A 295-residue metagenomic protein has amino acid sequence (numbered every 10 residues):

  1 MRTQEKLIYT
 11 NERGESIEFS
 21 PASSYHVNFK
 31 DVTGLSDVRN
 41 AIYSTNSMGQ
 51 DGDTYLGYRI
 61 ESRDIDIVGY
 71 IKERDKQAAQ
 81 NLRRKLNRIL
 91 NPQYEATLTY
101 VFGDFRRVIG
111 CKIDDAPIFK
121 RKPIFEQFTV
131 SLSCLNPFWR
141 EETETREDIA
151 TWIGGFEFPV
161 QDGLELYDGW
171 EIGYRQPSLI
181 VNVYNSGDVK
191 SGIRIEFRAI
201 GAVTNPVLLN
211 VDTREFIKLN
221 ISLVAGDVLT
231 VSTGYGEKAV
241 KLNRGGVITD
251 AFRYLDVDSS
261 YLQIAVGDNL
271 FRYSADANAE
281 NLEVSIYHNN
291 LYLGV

Functional and structural regions predicted by a protein language model:
M1-N46: Polar/acidic, low-complexity leader/linker segments enriched in S/T/G and N/D
Q4-T10, A96-T99, N205-L208, K238-L242: Short polybasic amphipathic segments
S16-S24, V108-D114, F216-S222, D250-Y254: Short amphipathic beta-strand/extended segments with alternating polar/hydrophobic composition
Q50-Q77, I124-P137, N269: Oligomerization/assembly interface segments of phage tail-like spikes and tubes
R59-T97, F102: Compositionally biased, low-complexity regions
E95, T99-E141: Short beta-strand and beta-hairpin "edge-sheet" elements
R140-D148: Short, charged, solvent-exposed linker or helix-capping segments at domain edges/interfaces that act as flexible hinges
E147-V295: Intrinsically disordered, low-complexity segments enriched in serine, threonine, and glycine
